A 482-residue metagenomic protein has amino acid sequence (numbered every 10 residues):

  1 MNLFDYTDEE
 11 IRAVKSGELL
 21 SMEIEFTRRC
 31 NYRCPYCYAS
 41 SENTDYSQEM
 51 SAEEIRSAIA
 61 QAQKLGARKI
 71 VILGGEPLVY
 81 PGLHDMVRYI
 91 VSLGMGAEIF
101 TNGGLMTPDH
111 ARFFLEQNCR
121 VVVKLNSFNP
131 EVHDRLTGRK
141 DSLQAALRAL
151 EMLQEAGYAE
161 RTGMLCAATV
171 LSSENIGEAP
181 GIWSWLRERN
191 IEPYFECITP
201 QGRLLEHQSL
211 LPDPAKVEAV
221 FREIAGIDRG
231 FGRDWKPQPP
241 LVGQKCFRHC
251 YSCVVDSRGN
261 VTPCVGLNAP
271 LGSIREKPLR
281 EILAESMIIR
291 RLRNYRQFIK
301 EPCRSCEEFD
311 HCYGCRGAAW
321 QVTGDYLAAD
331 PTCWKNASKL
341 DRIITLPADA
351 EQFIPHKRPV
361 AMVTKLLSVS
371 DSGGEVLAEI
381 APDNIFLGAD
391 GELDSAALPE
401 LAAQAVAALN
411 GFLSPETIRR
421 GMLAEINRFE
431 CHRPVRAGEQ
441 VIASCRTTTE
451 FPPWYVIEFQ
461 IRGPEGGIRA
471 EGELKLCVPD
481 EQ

Functional and structural regions predicted by a protein language model:
M1-R120: Conserved alpha-helical substructure of the radical SAM core
N2, E18, N268-I344, A348: Flexible mid-to-C-terminal extensions adjoining Fe-S/redox cofactors in radical SAM and related proteins
N2-D5, E9, L366, D394-T417: Active-site helix/loop of acyl-thioester processing domains in fatty-acid/polyketide metabolism, spanning hotdog-fold
F26-R33, C250, C303-D310: Cysteine-centered iron-sulfur cluster-binding motifs in ferredoxin-type domains/subunits of redox enzymes
E116-K277: Radical SAM enzyme [4Fe-4S]-AdoMet core and its adjacent flexible, acidic and glycine-rich loops/tails across
I343, E375, R436-A437, I442 (+1 more regions): HotDog/MaoC-like acyl-thioester-processing domains
I344, A407-S444, E473: Hydrophobic beta-strand-centered segment that forms part of the acyl-chain substrate-binding groove
K357-L393: Catalytic strand-loop segment that frames the active site of acyl-thioester-processing enzymes
